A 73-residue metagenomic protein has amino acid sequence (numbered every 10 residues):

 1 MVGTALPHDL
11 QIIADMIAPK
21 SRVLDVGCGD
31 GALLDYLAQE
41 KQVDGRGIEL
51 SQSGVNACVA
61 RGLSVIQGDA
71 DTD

Functional and structural regions predicted by a protein language model:
M1: S-adenosyl-L-methionine
T4-K20: Conserved alpha-helix/loop element of class I SAM-dependent methyltransferases that forms part of the SAM/SAH-binding
L6, V26, R46-G47: Charged, low-complexity surface patches
K20-S21, G62: Short, well-ordered alpha-helix to beta-strand connector turns
S21-G29: Conserved class I S-adenosyl-L-methionine
G31, D35: Glycine-rich SAM-binding Motif I of class I
Y36-D73: Class I SAM-dependent methyltransferase SAM/SAH-binding core
